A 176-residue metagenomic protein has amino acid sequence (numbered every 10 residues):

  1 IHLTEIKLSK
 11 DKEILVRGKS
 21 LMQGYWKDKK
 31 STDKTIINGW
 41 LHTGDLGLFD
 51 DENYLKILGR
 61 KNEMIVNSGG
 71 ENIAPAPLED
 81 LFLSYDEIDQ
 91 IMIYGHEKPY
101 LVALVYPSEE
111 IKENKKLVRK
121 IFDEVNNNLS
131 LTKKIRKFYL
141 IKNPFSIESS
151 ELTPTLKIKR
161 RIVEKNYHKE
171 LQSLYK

Functional and structural regions predicted by a protein language model:
I1-L3, L41: Short coil-to-beta-strand transition motifs
L8-K10, G18, Q23-G24, L46-K134 (+3 more regions): AMP-binding/adenylate-forming catalytic core of the ANL superfamily
I14: Loop-rich non-cytosolic ectodomains and luminal regions
S31-T32: Short secondary-structure edge/capping micro-motifs at helix/strand boundaries
Y167-K176: Acidic/polar alpha-helix N-cap and adjacent early helical turns within long charge-rich amphipathic helices/linkers
